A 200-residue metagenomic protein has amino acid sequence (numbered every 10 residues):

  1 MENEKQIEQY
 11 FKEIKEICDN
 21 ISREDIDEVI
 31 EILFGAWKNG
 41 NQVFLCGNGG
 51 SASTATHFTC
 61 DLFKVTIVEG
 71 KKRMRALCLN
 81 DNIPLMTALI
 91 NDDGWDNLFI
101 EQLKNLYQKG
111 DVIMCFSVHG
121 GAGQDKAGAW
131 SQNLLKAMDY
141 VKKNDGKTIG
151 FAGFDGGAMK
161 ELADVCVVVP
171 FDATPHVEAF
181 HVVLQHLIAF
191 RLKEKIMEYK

Functional and structural regions predicted by a protein language model:
M1-I21: Generic N-terminal amphipathic, Lys/Arg-enriched alpha-helix
I21-N39: A short, well-structured juxtamembrane/interface segment
G35-V112: Glycine-rich, small/polar surface segments that engage phosphate groups of diverse ligands
N80, S117, A152, V167-P175: Short beta->alpha connector loops at strand-helix junctions that form conserved, small/polar/Pro-enriched
N105-K109, I113, T174-K200: A charged, well-structured terminal subsegment
I113, T148, C166-V167: Short, well-ordered beta-strand core segments
G121-Q132: Glycine/threonine-rich flexible loop motifs
G150-A163: Short, glycine/polar-rich helix-capping loops at beta-to-alpha or helix-loop-helix junctions that flank or form
